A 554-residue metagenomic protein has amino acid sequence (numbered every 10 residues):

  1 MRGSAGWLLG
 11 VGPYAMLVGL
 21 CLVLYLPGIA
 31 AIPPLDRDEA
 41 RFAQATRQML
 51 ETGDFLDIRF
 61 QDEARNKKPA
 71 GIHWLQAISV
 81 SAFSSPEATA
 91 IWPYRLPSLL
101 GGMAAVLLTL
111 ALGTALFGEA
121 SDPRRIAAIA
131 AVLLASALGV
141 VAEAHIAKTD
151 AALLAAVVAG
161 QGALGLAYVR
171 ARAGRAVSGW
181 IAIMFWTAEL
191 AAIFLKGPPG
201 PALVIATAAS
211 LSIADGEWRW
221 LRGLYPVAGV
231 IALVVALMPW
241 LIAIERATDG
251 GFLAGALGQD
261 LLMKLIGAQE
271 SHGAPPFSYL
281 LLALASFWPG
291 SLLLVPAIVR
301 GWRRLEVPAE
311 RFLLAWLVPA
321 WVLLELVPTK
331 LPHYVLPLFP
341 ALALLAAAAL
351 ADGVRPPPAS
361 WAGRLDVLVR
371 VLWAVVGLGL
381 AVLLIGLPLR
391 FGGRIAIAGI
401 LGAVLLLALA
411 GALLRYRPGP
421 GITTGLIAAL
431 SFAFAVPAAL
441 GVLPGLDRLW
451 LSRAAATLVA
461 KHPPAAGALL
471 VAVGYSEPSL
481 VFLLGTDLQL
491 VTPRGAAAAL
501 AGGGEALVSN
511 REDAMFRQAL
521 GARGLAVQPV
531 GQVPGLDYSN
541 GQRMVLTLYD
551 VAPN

Functional and structural regions predicted by a protein language model:
M1-S360, D537-V545: Membrane-integral, polyisoprenol-dependent glycosyltransferases of the GT-C/oligosaccharyltransferase superfamily
R2-S4, G10, G179-I183, T187 (+1 more regions): Membrane-embedded architecture of ER/inner-membrane glycosylation machinery
